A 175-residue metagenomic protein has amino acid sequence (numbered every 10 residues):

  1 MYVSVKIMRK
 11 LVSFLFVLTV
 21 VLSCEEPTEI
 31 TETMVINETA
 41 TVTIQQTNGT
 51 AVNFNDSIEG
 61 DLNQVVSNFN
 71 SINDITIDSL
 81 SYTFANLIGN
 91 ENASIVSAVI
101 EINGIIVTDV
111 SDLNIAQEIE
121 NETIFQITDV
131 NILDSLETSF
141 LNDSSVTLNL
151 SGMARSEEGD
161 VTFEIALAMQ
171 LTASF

Functional and structural regions predicted by a protein language model:
M1-M8: N-terminal secretory signal peptides that target proteins for export/translocation
R9-V17: Sec-dependent signal peptide recognition, specifically the positively charged N-region followed immediately by
V20-S23: C-terminal motif of bacterial Sec signal peptides marking the signal peptidase cleavage site
E25-T28: Bacterial signal peptide processing site
I44-S79, A85-L87, A93: Post-signal-peptide N-terminal segment of Sec-exported extracytoplasmic proteins
E91-I106: Short, surface-exposed beta-strand/strand-loop-strand elements in extracellular ectodomains
E122-A166: Cysteine-clustered segments with highest specificity for TGF-beta superfamily mature ligands
E164-F175: Short, low-complexity, Pro/Ser/Thr/Gly-rich segments in the mature regions of secreted, periplasmic
